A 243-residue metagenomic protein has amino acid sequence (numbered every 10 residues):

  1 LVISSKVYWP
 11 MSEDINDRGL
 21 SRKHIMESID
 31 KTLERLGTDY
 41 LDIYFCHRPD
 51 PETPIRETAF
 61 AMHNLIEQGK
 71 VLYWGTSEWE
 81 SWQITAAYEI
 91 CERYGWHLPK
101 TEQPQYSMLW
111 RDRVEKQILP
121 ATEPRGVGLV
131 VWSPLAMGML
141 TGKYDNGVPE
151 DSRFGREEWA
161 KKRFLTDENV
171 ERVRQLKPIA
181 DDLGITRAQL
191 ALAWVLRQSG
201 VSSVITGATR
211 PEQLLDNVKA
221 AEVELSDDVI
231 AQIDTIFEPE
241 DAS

Functional and structural regions predicted by a protein language model:
L1-S12, E102-Y106: A short, structured active-site edge motif that brings together acidic residues
V2-S4, I43-F45, T76-S77: Outer-envelope exported proteins of Gram-negative bacteria
S5-V7, Y40, R48, S133 (+1 more regions): Short, small-residue-rich loop/turn micro-motifs
K6-S12, Y40, R153-R156: Short, basic/glycine-rich phosphate-binding loops at helix/coil junctions that contact nucleotide phosphates
M11-M26, H47-R48, E52-T53: Active-site mouth loops of central-metabolism enzymes
G19-L36, I84-E89: Short, acidic/polar
L33-P54: Active-site groove signature of glycoside hydrolases
P51-T235, E240: Beta/alpha (TIM)-barrel catalytic core signal, keyed to glycine-rich beta->alpha loops juxtaposed to Asp/Glu that bind
